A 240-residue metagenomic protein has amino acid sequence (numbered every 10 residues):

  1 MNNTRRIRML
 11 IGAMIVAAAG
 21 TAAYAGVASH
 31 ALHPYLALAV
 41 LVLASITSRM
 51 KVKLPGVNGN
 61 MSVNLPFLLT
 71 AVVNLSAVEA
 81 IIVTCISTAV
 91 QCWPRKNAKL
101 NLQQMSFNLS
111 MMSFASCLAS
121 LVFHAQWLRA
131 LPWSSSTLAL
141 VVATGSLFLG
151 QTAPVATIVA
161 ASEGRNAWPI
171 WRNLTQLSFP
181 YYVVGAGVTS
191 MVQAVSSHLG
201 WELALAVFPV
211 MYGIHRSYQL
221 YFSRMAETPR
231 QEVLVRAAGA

Functional and structural regions predicted by a protein language model:
M1-A238: Membrane-embedded alpha-helical hairpins and interfacial helices in multi-pass inner-membrane proteins
